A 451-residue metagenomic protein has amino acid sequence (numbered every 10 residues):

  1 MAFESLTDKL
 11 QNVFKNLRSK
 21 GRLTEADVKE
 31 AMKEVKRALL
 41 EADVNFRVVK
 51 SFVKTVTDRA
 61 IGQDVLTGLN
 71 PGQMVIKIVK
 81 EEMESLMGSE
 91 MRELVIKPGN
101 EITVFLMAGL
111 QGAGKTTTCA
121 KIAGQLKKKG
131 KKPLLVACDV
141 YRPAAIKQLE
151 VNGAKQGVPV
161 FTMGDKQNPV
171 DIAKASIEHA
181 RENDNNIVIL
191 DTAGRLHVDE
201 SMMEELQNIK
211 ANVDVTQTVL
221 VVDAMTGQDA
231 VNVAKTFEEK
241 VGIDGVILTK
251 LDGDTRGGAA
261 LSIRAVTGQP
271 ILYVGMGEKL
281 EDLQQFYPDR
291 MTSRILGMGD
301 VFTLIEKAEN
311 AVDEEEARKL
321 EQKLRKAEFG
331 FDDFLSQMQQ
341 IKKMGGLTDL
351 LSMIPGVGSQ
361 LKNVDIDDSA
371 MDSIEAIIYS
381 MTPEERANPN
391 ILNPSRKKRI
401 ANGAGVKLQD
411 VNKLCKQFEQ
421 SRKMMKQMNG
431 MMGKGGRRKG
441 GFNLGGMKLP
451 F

Functional and structural regions predicted by a protein language model:
F3-K20, R290-F451: Long amphipathic alpha-helical segments used for membrane anchoring, targeting, substrate engagement, or oligomerization
S5, K20, D27, T67 (+16 more regions): Replace "in large, NTP-powered and nucleic-acid-processing enzymes" with "in large, NTP-powered factors and other
L6-C138, A145-D165, I172-T192: Primarily NTPase-proximal linker/entry elements flanking Walker-type ATP/GTP-binding cores
L17, D43, V79, L110 (+9 more regions): Residue-level signature of catalytic and energy-coupling elements of molecular machines, predominantly ATP/GTP-dependent
G112-A113, Y141-P143, Q167-P169, G194-V198 (+2 more regions): Short, small-residue-enriched loops and turns at beta-alpha junctions that line or gate enzyme active sites
K129-L134, Q156-V160, V188, V213-T218 (+2 more regions): Short, surface-exposed connector motifs at secondary-structure boundaries
P143-L149, A230-V233: Short, glycine/polar-rich helix-capping loops at beta-to-alpha or helix-loop-helix junctions that flank or form
A173-I177, R181, N185, H197 (+2 more regions): Conserved phosphate-handling catalytic cores of large alpha/beta enzymes
